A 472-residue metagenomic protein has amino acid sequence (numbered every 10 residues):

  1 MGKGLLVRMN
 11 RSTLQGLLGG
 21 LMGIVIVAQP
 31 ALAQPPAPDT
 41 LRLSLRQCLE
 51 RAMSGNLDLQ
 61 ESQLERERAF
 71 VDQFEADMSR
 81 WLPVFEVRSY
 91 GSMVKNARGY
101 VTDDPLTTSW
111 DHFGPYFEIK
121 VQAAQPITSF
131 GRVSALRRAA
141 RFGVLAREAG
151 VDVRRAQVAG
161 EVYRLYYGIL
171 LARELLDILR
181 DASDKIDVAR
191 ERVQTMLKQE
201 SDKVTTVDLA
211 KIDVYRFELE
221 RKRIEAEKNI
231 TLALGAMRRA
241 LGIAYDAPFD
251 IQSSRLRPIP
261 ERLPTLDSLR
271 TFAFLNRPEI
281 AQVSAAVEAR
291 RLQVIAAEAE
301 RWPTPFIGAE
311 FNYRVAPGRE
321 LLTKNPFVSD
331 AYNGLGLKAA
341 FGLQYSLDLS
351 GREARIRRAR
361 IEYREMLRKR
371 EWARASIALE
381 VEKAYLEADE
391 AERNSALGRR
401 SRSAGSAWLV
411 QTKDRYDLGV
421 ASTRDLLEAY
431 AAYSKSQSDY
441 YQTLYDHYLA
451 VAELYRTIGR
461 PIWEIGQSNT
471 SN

Functional and structural regions predicted by a protein language model:
M1-L14: N-terminal secretory signal peptides that target proteins for export/translocation
G16-A28: Bacterial N-terminal signal peptides
L32-P38, K95, Q437-N472: Acidic, low-complexity, intrinsically disordered peripheral segments
P35-L41, E86-Q125, S253-R262, I295 (+2 more regions): Small/polar, glycine/serine/threonine/aspartate-rich low-complexity segments that form flexible
L43, V151, Q157-F272, E387 (+3 more regions): Periplasmic alpha-helical coiled-coil/stalk elements that build and connect Gram-negative outer-membrane
L49-M53, T206-L209, D213, I243-R314 (+3 more regions): Amphipathic alpha-helical coiled-coil scaffold segments and their short linker/junction regions
E50-Q60, E67-V84, F113, K120-A139 (+7 more regions): A glycine-/polar-enriched beta->alpha junction
E61-D77, R154, V158-L179, Y215 (+5 more regions): Amphipathic alpha-helical coiled-coil segments
